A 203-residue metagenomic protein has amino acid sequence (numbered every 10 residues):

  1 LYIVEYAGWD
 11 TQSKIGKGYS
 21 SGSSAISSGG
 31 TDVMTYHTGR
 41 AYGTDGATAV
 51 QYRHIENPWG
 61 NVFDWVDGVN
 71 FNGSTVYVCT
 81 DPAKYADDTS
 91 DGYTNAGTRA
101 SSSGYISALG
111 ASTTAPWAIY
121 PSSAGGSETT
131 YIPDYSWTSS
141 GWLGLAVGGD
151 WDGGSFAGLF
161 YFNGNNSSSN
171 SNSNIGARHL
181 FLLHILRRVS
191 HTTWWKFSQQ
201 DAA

Functional and structural regions predicted by a protein language model:
L1-S23: Long, hydrophobic, well-ordered secondary-structure blocks that form the structural core and pocket-lining surfaces
K17-Y36, A41-Y42, A49, P58-F71 (+1 more regions): C-terminal, surface-exposed recognition/capping segments
N72-P82: A short, polar/charged loop-to-alpha-helix boundary motif
